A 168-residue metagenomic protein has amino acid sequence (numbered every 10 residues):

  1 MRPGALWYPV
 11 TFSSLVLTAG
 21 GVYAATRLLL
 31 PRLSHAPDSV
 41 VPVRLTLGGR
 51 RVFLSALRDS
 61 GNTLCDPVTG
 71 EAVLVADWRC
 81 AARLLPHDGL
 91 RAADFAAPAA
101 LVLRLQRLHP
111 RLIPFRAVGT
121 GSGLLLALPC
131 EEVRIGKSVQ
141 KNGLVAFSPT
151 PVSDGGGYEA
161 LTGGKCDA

Functional and structural regions predicted by a protein language model:
M1-P67, V73: Canonical alpha-helical transmembrane segment with a positive-inside/aromatic-interface signature
P9-S13, L30, H87-R91, P98-V102: Short low-complexity stretches enriched in small and charged residues
P42-T46, R50-S60, A93-A168: Aspartyl protease catalytic core from the pepsin/retropepsin fold
T69-A92: Gly/Ser/Thr-rich active-site loops/lids in small-molecule metabolic enzymes that frequently grip phosphoryl groups
